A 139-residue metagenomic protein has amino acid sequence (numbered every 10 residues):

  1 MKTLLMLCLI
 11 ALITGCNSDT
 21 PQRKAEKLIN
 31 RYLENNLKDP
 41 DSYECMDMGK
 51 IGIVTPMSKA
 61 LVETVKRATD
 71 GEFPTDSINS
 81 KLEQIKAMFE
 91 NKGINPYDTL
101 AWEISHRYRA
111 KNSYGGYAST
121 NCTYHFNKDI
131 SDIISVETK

Functional and structural regions predicted by a protein language model:
T3-C16: Sec-dependent N-terminal signal peptides
C16-K139: Cystatin/cathelin-like cysteine-protease inhibitor module
